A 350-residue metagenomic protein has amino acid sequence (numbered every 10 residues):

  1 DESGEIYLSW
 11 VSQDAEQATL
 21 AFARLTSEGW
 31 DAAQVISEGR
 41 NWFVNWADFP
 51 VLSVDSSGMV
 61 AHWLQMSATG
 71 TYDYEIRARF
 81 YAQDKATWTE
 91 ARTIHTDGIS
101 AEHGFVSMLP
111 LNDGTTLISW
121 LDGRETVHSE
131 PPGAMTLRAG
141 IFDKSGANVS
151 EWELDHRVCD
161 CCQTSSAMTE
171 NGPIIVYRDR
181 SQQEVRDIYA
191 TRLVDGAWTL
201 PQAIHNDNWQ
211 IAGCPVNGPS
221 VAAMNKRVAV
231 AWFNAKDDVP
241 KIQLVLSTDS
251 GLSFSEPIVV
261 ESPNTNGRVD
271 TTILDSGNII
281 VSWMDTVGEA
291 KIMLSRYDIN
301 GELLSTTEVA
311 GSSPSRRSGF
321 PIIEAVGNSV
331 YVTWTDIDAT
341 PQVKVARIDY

Functional and structural regions predicted by a protein language model:
D1-Y350: Extracellular, repeat-based ectodomains that mediate carbohydrate processing or recognition
